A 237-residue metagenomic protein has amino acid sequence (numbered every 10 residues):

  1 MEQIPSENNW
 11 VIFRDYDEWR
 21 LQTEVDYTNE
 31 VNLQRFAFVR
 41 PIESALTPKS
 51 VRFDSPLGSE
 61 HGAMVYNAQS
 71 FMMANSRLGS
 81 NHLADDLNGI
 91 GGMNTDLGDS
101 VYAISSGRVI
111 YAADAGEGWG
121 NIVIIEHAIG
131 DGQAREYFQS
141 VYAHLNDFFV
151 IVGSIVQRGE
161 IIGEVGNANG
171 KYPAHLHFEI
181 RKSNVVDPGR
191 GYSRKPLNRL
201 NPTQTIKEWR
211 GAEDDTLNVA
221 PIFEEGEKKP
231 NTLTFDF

Functional and structural regions predicted by a protein language model:
M1-N121, R158, R210-F237: Surface-exposed, glycine-biased beta-strand/turn segments
A63-M64, G79, D85, V101 (+3 more regions): Alpha-helical context
S70-N75, Y111-A112, E126-G130, V150 (+2 more regions): Intrinsically disordered, low-complexity boundary segments flanking structured domains
N81-N94, F138, V186-P196: Small beta-barrel nucleic-acid-binding modules, principally OB-folds
G91, D96-G98, Y102-F149, A174-E179: Zn2+-dependent peptidoglycan hydrolase active-site motif and core
N121-H127, S154-K229: Conserved, short, structured surface segments that act as functional micro-motifs
